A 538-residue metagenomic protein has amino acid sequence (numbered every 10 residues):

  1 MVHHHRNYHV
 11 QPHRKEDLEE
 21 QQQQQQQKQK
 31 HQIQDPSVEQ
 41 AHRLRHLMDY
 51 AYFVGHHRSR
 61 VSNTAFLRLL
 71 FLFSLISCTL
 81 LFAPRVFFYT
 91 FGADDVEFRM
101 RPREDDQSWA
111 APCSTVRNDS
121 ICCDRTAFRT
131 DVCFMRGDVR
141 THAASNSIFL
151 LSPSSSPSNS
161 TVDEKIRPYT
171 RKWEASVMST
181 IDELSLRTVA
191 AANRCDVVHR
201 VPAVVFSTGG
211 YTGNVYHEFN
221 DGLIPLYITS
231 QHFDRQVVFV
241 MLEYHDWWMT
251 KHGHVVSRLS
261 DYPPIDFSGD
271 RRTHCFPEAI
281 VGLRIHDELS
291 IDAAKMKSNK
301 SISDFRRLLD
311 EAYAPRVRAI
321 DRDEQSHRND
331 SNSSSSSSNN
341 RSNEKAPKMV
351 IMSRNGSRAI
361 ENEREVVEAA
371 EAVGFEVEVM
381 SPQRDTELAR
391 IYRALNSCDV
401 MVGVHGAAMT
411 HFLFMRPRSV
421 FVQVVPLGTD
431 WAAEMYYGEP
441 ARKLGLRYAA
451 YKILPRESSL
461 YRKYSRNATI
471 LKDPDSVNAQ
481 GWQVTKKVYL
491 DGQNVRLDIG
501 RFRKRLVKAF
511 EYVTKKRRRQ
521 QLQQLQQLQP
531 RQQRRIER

Functional and structural regions predicted by a protein language model:
V2-Q22, Q27-R538: The feature primarily captures lumenal catalytic ectodomains of type II secretory-pathway glycosyltransferases
